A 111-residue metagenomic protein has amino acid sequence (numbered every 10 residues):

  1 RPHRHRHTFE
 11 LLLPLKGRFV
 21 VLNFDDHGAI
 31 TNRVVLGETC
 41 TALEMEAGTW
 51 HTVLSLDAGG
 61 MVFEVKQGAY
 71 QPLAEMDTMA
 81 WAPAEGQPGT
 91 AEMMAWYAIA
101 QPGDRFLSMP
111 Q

Functional and structural regions predicted by a protein language model:
R1, C40-L43, A47-T52, Y70-Q71: Histidine-centered metal-chelating micro-motifs
R1-R6, L36: Conserved short histidine dyad/triad with adjacent acidic residue
H3, F9-P14, L43, V53: His/acidic/aromatic-lined binding-pocket segments of jelly-roll/cupin-type domains and related regulatory beta-sandwich
H7-D26: Glycine- and acidic-residue-biased ligand/ion/polar-headgroup-sensing regions
E10, F19, T41, T49-H51 (+1 more regions): Generic beta-strand structural signal
L11, D25-G48: Short acidic-glycine-tyrosine-enriched beta hairpin
H27-V34, T52-Q111: Double-stranded beta-helix
